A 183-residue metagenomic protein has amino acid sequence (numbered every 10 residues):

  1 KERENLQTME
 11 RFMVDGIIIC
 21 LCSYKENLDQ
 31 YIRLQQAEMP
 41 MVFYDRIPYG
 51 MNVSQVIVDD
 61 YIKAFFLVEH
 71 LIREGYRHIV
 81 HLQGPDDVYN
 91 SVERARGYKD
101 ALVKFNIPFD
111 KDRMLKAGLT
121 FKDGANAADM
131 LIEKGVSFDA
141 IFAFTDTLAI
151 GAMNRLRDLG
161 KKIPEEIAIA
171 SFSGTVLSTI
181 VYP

Functional and structural regions predicted by a protein language model:
R3-M13, E26-P183: Bacterial carbohydrate/catabolite-sensing allosteric modules
I17: Intrinsically disordered, low-complexity polar regions and short flexible loop motifs
